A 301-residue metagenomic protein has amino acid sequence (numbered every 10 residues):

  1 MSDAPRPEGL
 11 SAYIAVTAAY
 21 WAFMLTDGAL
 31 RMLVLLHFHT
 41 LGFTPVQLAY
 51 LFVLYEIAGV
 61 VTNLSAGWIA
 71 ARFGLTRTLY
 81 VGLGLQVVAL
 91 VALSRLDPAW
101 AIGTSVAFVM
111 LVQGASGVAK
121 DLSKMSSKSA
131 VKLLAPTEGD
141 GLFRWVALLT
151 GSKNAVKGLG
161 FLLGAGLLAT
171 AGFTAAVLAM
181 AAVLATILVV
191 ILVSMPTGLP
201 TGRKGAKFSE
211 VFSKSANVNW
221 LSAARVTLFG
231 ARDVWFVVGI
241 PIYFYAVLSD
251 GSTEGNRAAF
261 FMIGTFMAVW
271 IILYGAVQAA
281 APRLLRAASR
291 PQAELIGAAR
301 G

Functional and structural regions predicted by a protein language model:
P5-I57, N217-A268: Helix-loop boundary and gating motifs at the non-cytosolic
W21, A89, I102-S123: Hydrophobic core of transmembrane alpha-helices in multi-pass small-molecule transporters, especially MFS/SLC-type
L36, L159-V177, P241-I242, A246-L248: Transmembrane alpha-helix termini and helix-breaking/packing motifs in multi-pass membrane transporters
T62-L75, L168, Y274-A293: Helix-to-loop junctions at the C-terminal end of transmembrane segments in multipass secondary transporters
L79, L295-I296: Primarily marks hydrophobic transmembrane alpha-helices of the MFS/SLC 12-helix fold
G84-I102, G301: C-terminal ends and interior cores of transmembrane alpha-helices in multi-pass membrane transporters/permeases
V112-K153: Cytoplasmic helix-loop-helix junction between adjacent transmembrane helices in 12-TM secondary transporters
A175-V193: Symmetry-related core transmembrane helices of the 12-TM Major Facilitator Superfamily/SLC fold
